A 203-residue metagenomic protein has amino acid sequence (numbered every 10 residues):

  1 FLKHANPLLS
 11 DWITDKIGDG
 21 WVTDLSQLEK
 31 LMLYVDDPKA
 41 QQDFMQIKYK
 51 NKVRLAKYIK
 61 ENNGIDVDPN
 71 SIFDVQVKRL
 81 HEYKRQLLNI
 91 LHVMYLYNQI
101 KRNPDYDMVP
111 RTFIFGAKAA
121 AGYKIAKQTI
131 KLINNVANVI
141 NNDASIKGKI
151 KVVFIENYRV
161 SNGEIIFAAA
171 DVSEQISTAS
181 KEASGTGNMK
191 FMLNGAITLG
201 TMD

Functional and structural regions predicted by a protein language model:
F1-D203: Catalytic cores of carbohydrate-active enzymes across secretory and cytosolic contexts
